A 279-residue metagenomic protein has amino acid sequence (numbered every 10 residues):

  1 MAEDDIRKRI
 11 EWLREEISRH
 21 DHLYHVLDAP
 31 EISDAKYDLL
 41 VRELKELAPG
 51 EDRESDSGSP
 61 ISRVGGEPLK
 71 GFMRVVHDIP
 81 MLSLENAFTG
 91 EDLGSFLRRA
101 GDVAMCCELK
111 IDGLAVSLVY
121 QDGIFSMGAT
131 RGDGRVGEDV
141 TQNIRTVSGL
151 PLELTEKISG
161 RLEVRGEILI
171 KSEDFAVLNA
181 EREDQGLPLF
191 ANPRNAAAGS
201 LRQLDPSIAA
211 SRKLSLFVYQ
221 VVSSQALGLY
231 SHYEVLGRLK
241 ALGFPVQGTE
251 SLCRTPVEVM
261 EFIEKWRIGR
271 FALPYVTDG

Functional and structural regions predicted by a protein language model:
M1-D278: RNA/tRNA-interacting regions in translation and RNA-turnover enzymes
